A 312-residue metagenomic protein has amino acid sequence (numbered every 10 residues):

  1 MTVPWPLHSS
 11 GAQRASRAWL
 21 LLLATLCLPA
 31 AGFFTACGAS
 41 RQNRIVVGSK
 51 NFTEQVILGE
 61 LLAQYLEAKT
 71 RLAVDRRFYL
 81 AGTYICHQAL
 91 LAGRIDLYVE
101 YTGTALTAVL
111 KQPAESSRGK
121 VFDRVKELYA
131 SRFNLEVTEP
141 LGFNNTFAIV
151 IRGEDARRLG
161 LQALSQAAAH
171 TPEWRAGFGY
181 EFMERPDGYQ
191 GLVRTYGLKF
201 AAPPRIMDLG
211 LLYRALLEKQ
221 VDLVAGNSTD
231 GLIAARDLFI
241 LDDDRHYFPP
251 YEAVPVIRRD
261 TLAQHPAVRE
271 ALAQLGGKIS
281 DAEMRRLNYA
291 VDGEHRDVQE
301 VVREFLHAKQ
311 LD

Functional and structural regions predicted by a protein language model:
T35-A36: C-terminal motif of bacterial Sec signal peptides marking the signal peptidase cleavage site
Q42-E54, L72-F78, P172-G177: Short, well-ordered beta-strand elements
L62-T70, L164-A202, E304-A308: Ligand-binding cleft/hinge of the Venus flytrap
A73-Q88, A202-R214: Short helix-initiation/N-cap motifs at beta->coil->alpha
L91-E100, T171-W174, G191, L216-G226: Alpha-to-beta junction loops
V109-T138, E218-Q220, L232-H246: Ligand-binding "clamshell"
G119-R175, R259, G277-D281: A conserved helix-loop-strand patch within extracytoplasmic ligand-binding domains of the periplasmic binding
M183, D187-G188, V193-L198, P266-D312: An extracytoplasmic/periplasmic, membrane-proximal ligand-sensing/linker region
